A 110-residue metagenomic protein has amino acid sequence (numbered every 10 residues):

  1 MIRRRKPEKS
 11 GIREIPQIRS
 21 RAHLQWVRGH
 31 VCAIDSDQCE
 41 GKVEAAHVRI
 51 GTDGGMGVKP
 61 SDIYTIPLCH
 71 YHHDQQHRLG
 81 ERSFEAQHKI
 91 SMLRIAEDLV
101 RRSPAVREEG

Functional and structural regions predicted by a protein language model:
M1-L24, G29-E44, D53, M92-G110: A boundary/linker detector
V27, H47, C69: Divalent metal-coordination and catalytic microenvironments
G29, I63-I66: Residues immediately within or flanking Cys/His clusters that coordinate Zn2+ in small zinc-binding modules
A33-I34, P67-H70: Cys/His/Pro-rich metal-binding microdomains
D37, H72-Q75: Detector for the c-type heme attachment site
G41-A45, Q75-R78: Short, non-ligating residues that shape and space the ligands of small metal-coordination modules and catalytic
V43, I66-P67: A broad, low-specificity signal marking well-ordered, structured residues that form hydrophobic/aromatic
T52-Y64, D74-G110: Polybasic, low-complexity binding patches
